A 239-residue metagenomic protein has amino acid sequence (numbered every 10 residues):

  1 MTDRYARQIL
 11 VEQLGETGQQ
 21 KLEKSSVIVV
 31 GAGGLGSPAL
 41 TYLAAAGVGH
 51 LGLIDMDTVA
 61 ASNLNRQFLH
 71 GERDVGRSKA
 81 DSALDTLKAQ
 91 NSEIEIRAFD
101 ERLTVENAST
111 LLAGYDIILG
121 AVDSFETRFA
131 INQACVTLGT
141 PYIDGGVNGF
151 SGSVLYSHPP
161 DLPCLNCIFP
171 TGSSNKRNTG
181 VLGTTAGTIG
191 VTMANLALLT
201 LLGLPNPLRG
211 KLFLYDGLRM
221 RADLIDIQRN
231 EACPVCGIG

Functional and structural regions predicted by a protein language model:
M1-G239: Adenine nucleotide-associated cytosolic modules
